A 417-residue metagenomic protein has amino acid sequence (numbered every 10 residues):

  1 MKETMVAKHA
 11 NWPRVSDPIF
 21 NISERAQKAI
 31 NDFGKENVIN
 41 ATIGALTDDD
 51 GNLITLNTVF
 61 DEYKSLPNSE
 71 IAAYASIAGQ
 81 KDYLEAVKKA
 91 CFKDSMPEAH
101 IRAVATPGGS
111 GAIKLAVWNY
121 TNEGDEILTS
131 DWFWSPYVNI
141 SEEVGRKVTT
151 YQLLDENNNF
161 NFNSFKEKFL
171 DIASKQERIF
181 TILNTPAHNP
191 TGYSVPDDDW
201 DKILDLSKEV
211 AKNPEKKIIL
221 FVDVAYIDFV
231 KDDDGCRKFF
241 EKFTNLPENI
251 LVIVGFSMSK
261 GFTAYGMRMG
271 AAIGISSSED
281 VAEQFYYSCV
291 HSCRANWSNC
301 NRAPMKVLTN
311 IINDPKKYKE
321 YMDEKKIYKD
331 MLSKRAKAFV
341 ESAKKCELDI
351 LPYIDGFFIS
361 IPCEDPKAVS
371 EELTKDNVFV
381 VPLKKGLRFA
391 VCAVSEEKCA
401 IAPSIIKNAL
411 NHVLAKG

Functional and structural regions predicted by a protein language model:
M1-W12: Generic N-terminal amphipathic, Lys/Arg-enriched alpha-helix
W12-G108, G417: N-terminal small-domain helix-loop-helix segment of the aminotransferase-like
S16, K89, P97, K166 (+2 more regions): PLP-dependent enzyme catalytic core of the Aspartate aminotransferase-like
D48, M322-T374: Conserved PLP-binding catalytic core of the aspartate aminotransferase-like
P67-K217, I227-L246, E397, S404: Conserved core of the PLP fold type I
A86, N245-K326: Conserved core segment of the aminotransferase class I/II
H100, P352-F358, P382-G386: Short Gly/Ser/Thr- and Asp/Glu-enriched loop/turn motifs at secondary-structure junctions
F221: Generic enzyme active-site microenvironment
